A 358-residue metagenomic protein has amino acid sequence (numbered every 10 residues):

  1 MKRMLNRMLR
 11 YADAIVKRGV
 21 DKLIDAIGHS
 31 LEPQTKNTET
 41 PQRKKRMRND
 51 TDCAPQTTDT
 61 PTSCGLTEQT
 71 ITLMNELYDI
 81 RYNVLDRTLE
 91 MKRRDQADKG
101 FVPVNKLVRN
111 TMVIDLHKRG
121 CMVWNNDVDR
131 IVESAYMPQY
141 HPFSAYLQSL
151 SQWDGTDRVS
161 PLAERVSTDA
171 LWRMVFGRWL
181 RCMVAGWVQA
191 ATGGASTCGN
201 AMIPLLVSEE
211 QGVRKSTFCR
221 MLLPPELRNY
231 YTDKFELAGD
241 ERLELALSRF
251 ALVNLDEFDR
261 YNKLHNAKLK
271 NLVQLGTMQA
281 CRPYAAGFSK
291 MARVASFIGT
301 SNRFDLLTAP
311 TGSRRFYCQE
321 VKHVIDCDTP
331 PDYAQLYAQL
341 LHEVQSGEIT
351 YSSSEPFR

Functional and structural regions predicted by a protein language model:
M1-T156, S167-M174: N-terminal nucleic-acid engagement/recognition segments and initiation subdomains in replication, restriction
H29, V188, S352-S353: Intrinsically disordered, low-complexity segments enriched in Ser/Pro/Gly/Ala and basic residues
T72-E76, R130-I131, R178-G186, A338-H342: Short, hydrophobic/amphipathic alpha-helical patches that form generic packing surfaces within helical domains
H117-P142, T192, G199-M202, N229-T232 (+3 more regions): Feature primarily recognizes SF3-like P-loop helicase cores of small DNA viruses
S134-R249: P-loop NTPase catalytic core of nucleic-acid-dependent motor ATPases
C219, L269-K270: Short amphipathic alpha-helical segments and helix-helix/interface helices
